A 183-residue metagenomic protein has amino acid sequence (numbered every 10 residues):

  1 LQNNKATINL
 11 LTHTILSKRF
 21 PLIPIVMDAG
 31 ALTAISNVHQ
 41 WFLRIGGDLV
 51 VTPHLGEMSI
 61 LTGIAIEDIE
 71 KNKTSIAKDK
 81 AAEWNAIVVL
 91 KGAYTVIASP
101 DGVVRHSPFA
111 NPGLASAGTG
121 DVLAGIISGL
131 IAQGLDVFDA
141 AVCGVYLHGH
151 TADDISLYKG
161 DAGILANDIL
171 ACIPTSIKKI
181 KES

Functional and structural regions predicted by a protein language model:
L1-P108, E182: Glycine-rich phosphate/dinucleotide-binding loop and adjoining beta-alpha-beta core of small-molecule
L11-T12, L123, I127, A166: Alpha-helical structural signal
I60, S116-L147: Short, small-residue alpha-helix embedded
K73-A81, V137-T151, A166-P174: Short, well-structured alpha-helical segments that form the helix of a local strand-helix-strand
H106-G118: Short pre-catalytic strand/loop immediately N-terminal to key active-site residues, enriched for Gly-Thr
T151-S183: Charged C-terminal helix
